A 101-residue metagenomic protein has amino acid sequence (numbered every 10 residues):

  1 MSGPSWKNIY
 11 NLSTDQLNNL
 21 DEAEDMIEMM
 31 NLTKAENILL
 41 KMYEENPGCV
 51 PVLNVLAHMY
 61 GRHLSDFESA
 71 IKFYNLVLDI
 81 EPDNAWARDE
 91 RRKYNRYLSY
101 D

Functional and structural regions predicted by a protein language model:
S2-N18: TPR-adjacent "capping" and linker segments in tetratricopeptide-repeat scaffold/adaptor proteins
D15-L17, V50-P51, A85-W86: Helix-start (N-cap) detector for alpha-helical repeat units in TPR-like alpha-solenoids, especially tetratricopeptide
G61-S65, L98-D101: Short coil/turn linking the two alpha-helices of tandem helical-hairpin repeats
